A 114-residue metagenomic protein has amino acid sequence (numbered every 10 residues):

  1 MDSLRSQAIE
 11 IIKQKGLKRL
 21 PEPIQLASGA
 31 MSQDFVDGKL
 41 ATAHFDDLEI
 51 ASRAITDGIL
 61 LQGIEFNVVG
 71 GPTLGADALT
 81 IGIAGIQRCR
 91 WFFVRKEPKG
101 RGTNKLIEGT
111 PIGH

Functional and structural regions predicted by a protein language model:
M1-I64: Active-site-facing substrate-recognition patch
G29, V69, W91: Conserved hydrophobic/aromatic pocket- or pore-lining residues that grip, position, or stack substrates in active sites
G38-K39, P72-T73, R95-K96: Fold-independent oxyanion-binding glycine-rich loops and adjacent beta-strand/coil segments at enzyme active sites
T56, L60, L74, A84-R88: Generic short alpha-helical segment signal, independent of protein family or function, capturing local helix propensity
I64-T73: Short glycine-rich phosphate-binding loop at a beta-alpha junction
D77: Portal/gating segments that form or line small-molecule/metal binding sites
T80-H114: Short, glycine/charge-rich flexible loops or terminal/linker lids adjacent to PRPP-binding catalytic cores
